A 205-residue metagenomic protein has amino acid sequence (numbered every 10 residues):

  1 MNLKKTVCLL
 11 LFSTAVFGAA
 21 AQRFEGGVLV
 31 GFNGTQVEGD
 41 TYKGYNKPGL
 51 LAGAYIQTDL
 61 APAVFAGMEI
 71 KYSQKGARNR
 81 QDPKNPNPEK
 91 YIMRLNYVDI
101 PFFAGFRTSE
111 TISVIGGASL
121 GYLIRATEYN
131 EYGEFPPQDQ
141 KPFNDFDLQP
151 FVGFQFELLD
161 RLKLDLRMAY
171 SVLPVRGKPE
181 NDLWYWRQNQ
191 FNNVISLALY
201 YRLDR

Functional and structural regions predicted by a protein language model:
M1-L29, L199, L203: Bacterial Sec-dependent N-terminal signal peptides
Q22-F24, N46-L50, R94-V98, N144-P150 (+1 more regions): Residues that define the transmembrane beta-barrel architecture of outer-membrane proteins
F24, A63-A66, T111-V114, F156 (+1 more regions): Repeated loop/turn-to-beta-strand initiation elements of outer-membrane beta-barrel proteins
E25, N33, F156-K163, N189-R205: Outer-membrane beta-barrel "beta-signal"
F32-Q36, Y72-G76, L120-I124, M168-P174 (+1 more regions): Transmembrane beta-strands of outer-membrane beta-barrel pores
V37-G44, Q74-N96, I124-D145, P174-N189: Flexible, solvent-exposed loop segments that connect beta-strands
G53-Y55, P101-F103, G153, A198-Y200: Outer-membrane beta-barrel architecture
T58-P62, F106-E110, L158-D160, L203-R205: Outer-membrane beta-barrel strand-turn architecture
